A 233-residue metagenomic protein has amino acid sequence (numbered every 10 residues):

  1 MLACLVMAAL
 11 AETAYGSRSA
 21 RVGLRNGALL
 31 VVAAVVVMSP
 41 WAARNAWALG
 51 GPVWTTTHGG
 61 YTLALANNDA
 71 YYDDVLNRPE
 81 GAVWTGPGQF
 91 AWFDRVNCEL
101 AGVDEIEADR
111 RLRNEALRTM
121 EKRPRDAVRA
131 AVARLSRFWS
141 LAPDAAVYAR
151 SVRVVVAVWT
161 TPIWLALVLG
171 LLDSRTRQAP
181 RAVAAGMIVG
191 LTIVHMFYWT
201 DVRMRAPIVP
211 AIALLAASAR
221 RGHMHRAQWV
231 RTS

Functional and structural regions predicted by a protein language model:
M1-A8, T161, I193-V194, T200-R221: Hydrophobic/aromatic-rich transmembrane helices and adjacent perimembrane loops
L2-V35, R220-G222, R226: Perimembrane helix-loop-helix junctions
A3-C4, R21, R25-A33, R125 (+5 more regions): Alpha-helical transmembrane segments of integral membrane proteins
M38-G59: Hydrophobic alpha-helical transmembrane segments in integral membrane proteins
S39-A43, D144, G170-S174, M187-V202: Transmembrane-helix signature of polytopic, lipid-linked glycan biosynthesis machinery
V53-A133: Membrane-proximal stem/loop segments at transmembrane-domain junctions that anchor or position
R111-N114, R118-A184, V194: Membrane-interface anchor segments at the N-terminal boundary of transmembrane helices in multi-pass membrane enzymes
R177, A216-S233: A juxtamembrane structural motif centered on a specific transmembrane helix
